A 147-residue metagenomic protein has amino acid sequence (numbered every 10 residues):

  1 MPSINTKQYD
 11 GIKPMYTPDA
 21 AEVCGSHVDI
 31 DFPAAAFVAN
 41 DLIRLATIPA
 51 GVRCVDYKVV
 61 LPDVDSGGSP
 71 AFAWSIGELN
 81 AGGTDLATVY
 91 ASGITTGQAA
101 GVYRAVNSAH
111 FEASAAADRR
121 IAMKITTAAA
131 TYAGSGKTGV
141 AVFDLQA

Functional and structural regions predicted by a protein language model:
P2-A147: Surface-exposed, low-hydrophobicity beta-strand/loop segments enriched in small/polar/acidic residues
